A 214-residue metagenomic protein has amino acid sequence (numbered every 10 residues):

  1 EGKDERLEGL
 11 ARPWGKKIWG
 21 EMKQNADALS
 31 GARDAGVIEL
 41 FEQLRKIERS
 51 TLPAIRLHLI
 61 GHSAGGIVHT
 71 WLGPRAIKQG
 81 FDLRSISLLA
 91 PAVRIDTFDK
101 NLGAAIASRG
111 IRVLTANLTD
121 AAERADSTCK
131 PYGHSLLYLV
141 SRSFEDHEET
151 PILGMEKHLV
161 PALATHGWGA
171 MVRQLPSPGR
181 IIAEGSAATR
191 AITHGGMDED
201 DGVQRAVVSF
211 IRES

Functional and structural regions predicted by a protein language model:
E1-R56, R75-S214: Lipolytic serine-hydrolase domain surface
I60-G65, H69: Gly/Ala-rich beta-loop-alpha elbow adjacent to hydrolase catalytic centers
T70-P74: Short, hydrophobic alpha-helix immediately C-terminal to the catalytic nucleophile
